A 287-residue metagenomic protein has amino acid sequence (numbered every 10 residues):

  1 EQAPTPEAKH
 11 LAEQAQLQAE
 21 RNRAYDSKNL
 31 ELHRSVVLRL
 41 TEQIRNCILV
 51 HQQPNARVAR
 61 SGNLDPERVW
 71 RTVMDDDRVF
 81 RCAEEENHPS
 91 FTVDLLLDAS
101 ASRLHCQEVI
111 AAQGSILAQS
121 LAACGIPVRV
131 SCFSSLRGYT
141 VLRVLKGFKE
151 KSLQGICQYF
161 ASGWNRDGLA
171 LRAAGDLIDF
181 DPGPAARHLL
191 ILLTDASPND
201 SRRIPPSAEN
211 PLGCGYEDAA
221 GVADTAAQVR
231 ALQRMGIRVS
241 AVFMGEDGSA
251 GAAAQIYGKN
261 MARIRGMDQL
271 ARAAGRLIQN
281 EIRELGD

Functional and structural regions predicted by a protein language model:
E1-S90: Acidic/polar low-complexity segments with low predicted structural confidence
W70, E85-L145, L190-L193, S240-M244: Von Willebrand factor
N87-L97, Q119, R129, I178-P206 (+3 more regions): Extended, charge-rich low-complexity regions and/or helical-solenoid scaffolds
H105-I110, S162-L171, G221, L270 (+1 more regions): Phosphate/oxyanion-binding active-site loops and adjacent basic polyanion-contact surfaces
V141, F148-H188, P198, D224-A226 (+2 more regions): Von Willebrand factor
V141-Q158, E209-A219, G258-Q269: Acidic, Ser/Thr-rich peripheral helices and adjacent loops at domain boundaries
A196-A253: VWA/integrin I-like adhesion module and closely mimicked acidic/polar interface patches used
A254-D287: C-terminal helix of von Willebrand factor
